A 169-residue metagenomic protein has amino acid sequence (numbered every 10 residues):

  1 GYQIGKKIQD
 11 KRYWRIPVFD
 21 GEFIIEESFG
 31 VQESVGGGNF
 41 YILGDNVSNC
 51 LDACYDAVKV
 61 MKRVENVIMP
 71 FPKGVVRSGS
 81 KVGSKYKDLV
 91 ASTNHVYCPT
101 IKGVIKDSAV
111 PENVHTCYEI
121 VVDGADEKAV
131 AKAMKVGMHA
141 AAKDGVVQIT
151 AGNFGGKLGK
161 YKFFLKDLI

Functional and structural regions predicted by a protein language model:
G1-C117, E127, K132, V136 (+3 more regions): Conserved mixed alpha/beta catalytic, RNA-binding, or beta-rich assembly cores of soluble enzyme, regulatory
D144: C-terminal binding/interaction regions
